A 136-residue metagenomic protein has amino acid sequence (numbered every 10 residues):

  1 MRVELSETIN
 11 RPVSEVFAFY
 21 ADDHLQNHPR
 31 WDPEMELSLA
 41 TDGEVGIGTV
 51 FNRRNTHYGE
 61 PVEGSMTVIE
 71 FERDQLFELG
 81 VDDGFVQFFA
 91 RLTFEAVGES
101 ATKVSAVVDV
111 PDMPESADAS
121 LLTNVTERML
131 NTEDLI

Functional and structural regions predicted by a protein language model:
M1-D42: Hydrophobic ligand-binding cavity/cleft-lining segments
R2, V97-T102: Extended beta-strand/beta-hairpin segments
L5-E7, N55, G64-E70, V81 (+2 more regions): Hydrophobic/aromatic beta-strand elements that line small-molecule binding cavities or substrate pockets in beta-rich
S14-A18, E70, E99: Replace "anionic and nucleotidyl ligands
S38-D83, A101-K103: Glycine-rich portal/gate segments that line the openings of hydrophobic small-molecule binding cavities
D109-I136: A conserved amphipathic terminal alpha-helix motif
